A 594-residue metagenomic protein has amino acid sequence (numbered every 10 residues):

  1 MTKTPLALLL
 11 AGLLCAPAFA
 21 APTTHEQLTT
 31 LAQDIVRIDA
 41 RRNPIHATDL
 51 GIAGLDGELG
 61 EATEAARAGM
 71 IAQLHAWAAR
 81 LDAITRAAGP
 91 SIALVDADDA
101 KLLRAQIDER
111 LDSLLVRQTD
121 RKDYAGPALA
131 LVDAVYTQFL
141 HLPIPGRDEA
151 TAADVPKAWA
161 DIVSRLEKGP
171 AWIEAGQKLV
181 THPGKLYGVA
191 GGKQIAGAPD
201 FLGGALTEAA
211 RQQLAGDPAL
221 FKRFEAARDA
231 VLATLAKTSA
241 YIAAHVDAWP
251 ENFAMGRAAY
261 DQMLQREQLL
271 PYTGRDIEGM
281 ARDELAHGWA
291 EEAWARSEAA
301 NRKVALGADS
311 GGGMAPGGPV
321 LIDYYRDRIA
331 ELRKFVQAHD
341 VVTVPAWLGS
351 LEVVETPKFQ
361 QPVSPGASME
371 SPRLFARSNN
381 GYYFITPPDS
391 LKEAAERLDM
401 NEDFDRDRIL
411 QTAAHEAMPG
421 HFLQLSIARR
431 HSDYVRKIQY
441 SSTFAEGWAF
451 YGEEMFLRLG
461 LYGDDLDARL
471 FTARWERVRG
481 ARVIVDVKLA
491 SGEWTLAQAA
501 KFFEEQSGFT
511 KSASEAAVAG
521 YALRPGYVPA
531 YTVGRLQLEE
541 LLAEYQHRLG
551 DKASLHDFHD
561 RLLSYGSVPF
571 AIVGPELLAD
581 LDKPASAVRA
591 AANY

Functional and structural regions predicted by a protein language model:
M1-T2: N-terminal secretory signal peptides that target proteins for export/translocation
P5-P17: Bacterial N-terminal signal peptides
A20-Y594: N-terminal maturation segment of proteins
